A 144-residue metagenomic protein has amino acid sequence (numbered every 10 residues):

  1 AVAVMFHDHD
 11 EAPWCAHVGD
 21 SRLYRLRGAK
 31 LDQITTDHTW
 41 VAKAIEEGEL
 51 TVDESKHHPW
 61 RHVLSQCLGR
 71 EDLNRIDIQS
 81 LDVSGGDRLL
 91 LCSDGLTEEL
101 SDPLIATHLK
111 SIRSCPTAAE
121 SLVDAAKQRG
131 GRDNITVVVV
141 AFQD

Functional and structural regions predicted by a protein language model:
A1-F6, P13-H17, R22-L26, I135-A141: Short beta-strand scaffold segments in enzyme catalytic cores
V2-H9, I78-S84: A short acidic-Thr-Gly-centered motif at the start of a beta-strand
H17-R22, V63-D72, D82-H108, V123-R129 (+1 more regions): Conserved beta-strand-loop-short alpha-helix elements that form and flank the Mn2+/Mg2+-coordinating active site
K30-Q33: Predominantly a core beta-strand signature of beta-propeller blades across repeat-based propeller domains
T36-G85: Conserved, helical-rich catalytic subdomain that frames metal- and/or nucleotide-binding sites in enzyme alpha/beta
T36-H38, L109-T117: Gly/Ser/Thr-rich active-site loops/lids in small-molecule metabolic enzymes that frequently grip phosphoryl groups
R113-T136: A short, conserved beta-to-alpha structural element at the edge of catalytic cores that scaffolds binding
